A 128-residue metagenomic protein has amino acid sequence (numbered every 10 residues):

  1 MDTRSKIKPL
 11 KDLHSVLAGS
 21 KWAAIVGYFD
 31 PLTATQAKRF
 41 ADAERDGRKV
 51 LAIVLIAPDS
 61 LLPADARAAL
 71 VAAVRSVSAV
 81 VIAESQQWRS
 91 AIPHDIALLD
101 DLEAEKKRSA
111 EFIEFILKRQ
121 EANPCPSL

Functional and structural regions predicted by a protein language model:
M1-L128: Nucleotidyltransferase catalytic core that binds NTPs
